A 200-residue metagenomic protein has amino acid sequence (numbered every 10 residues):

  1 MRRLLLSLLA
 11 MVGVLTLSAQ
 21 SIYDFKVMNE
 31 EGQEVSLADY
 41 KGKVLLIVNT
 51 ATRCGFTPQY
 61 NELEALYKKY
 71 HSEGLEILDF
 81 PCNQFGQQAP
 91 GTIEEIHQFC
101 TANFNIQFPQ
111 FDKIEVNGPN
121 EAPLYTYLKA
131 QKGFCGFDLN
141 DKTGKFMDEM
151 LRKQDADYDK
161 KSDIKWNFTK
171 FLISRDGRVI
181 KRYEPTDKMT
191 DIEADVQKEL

Functional and structural regions predicted by a protein language model:
M1-S21: Bacterial Sec-dependent N-terminal signal peptides
L17-A38: N-terminal "domain-start" segment that seeds a small globular fold
A38-L45, T52-R53, T57-P81, C100-F104: Conserved helix-turn-beta segment immediately C-terminal to the redox Cys motif in thioredoxin-like folds
P58, E62-A65, G91, E95 (+4 more regions): Extracytoplasmic/secreted proteins, especially bacterial periplasmic and envelope-associated proteins
G74-G91, I106-G118: Thiol-based oxidoreductase modules, predominantly thioredoxin-like and allied folds used for disulfide exchange
N105-P185: Thiol/selenol-based redox catalytic cores and closely related redox-interacting motifs
K181-L200: Non-catalytic, surface beta->alpha helical segment in thiol-disulfide oxidoreductase systems
